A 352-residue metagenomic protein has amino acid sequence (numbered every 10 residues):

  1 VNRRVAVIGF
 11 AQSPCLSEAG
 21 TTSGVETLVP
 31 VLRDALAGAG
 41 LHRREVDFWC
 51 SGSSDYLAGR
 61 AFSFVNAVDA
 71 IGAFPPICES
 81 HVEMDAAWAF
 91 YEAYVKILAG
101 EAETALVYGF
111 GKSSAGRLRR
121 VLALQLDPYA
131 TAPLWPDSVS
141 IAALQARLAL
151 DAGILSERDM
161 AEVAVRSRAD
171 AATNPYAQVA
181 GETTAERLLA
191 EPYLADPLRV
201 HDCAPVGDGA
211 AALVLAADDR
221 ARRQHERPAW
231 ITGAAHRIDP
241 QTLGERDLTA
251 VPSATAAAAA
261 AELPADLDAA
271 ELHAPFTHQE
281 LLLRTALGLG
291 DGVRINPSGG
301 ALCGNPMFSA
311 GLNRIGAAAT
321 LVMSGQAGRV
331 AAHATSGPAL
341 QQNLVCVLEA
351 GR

Functional and structural regions predicted by a protein language model:
R3, V29-P30, S53-L106, F110-G111 (+1 more regions): Claisen-condensing/thiolase-fold acyl-transfer catalytic domains that form or cleave C-C bonds in fatty acid
R3-G20: Generic N-terminal amphipathic, Lys/Arg-enriched alpha-helix
G20-A39: Short catalytic helix/loop segments, enriched in acidic residues and glycine and frequently bearing histidine
R33-D47, A149-S156, R223, A257-D268 (+1 more regions): Phosphate/pyrophosphate-binding loops at sites that engage ATP/ADP/AMP, CoA/4′-phosphopantetheine, polyphosphate
R43-V46, L155-D159, N174-A180, R227-P228 (+2 more regions): Flexible, glycine/charged-enriched surface loops at secondary-structure junctions
A105-G153: Flexible glycine-/small-residue-enriched beta->alpha junction loops that bind anionic phosphate/pyrophosphate groups
S113-R117, R168-N174, A339-L340: Short, well-ordered, mixed-charge alpha-helical segments that flank or form enzyme active sites
P136-P197: Glycine-rich, mobile lid/loop segments that gate access to catalytic sites or pores
